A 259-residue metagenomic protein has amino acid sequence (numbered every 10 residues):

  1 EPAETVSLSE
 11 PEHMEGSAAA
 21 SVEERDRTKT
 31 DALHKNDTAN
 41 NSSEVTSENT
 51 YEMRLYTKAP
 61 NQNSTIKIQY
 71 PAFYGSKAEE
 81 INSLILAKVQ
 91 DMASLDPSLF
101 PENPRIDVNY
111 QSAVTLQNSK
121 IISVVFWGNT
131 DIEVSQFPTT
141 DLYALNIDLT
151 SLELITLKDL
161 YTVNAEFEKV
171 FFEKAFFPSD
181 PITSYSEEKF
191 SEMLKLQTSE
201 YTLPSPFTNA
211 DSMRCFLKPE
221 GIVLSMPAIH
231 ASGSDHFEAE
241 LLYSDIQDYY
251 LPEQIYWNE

Functional and structural regions predicted by a protein language model:
E1-E259: Compositionally biased intrinsically disordered regions enriched in Thr/Gly
